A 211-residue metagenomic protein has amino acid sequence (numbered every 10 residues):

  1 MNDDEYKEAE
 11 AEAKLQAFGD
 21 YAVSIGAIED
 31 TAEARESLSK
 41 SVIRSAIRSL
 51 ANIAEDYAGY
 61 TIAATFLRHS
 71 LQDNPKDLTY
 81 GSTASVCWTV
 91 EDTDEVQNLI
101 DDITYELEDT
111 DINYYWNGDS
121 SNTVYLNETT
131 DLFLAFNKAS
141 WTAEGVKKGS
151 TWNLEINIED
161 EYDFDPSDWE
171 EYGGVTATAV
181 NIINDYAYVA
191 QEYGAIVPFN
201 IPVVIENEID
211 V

Functional and structural regions predicted by a protein language model:
M1-W141: Membrane-inserting hydrophobic helices used for pore formation or membrane fusion
S24-A27, A63, D94, N122 (+7 more regions): A generic structural signal for solvent-exposed, polar alpha-helical segments
G81, T89-E91, E108, N117 (+3 more regions): A structural detector for beta-sheet-dominated domains
N122-I182: Acidic, glycine-rich flexible loop segments
D160-V211: Active-site or metal-binding loop neighborhoods of secreted/extracellular toxin and effector enzymes
